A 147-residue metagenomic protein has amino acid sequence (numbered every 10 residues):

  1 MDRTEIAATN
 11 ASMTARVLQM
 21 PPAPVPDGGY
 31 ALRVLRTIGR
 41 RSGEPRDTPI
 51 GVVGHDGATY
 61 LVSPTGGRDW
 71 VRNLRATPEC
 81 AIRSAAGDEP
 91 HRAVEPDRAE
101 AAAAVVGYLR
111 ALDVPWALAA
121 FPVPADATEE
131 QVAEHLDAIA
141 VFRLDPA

Functional and structural regions predicted by a protein language model:
M1-D27: Extreme N-terminal tail/first-helix region
E5-A8, S42-E44, A76-T77: Short hydrophobic/aromatic-rich motifs at helix boundaries and adjacent loops
M20, D47-T48, T128-E130: A generic local structural motif
P26-A31, A138: A short, polar/charged loop/turn motif at coil->beta-strand junctions and beta-hairpin connectors
G29-P64: Short beta-strand segments
A58, T65-D145: Short, structured beta-strand-loop surface elements
